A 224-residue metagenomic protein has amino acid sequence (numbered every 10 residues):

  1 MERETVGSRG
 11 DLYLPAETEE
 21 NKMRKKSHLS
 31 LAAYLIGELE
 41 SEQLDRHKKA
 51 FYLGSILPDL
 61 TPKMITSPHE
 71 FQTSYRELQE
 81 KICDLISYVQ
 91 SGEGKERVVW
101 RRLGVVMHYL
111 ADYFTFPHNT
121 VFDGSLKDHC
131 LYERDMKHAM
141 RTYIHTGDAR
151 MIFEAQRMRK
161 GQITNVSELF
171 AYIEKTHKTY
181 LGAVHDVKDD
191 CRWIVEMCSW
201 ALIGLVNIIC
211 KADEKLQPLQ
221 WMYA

Functional and structural regions predicted by a protein language model:
E2-V105, L110-A224: N-terminal leader/auxiliary helical segments
